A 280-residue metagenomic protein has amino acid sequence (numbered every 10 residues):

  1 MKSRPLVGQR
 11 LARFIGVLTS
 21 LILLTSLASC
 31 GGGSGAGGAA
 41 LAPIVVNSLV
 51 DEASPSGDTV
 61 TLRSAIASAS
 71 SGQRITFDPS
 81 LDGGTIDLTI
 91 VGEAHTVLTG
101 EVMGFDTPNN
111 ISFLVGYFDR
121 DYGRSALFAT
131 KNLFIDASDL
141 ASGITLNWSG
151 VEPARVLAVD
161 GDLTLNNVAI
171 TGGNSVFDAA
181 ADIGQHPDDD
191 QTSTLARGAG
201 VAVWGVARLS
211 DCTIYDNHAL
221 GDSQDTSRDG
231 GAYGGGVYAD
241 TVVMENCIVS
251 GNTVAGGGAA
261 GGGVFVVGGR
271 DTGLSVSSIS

Functional and structural regions predicted by a protein language model:
M1-L11: N-terminal secretory signal peptides that target proteins for export/translocation
I15-S26: Bacterial N-terminal signal peptides
C30-R197: N-terminal, post-signal-peptide segments of secreted/periplasmic proteins
G35-A39, S210, G234: Ser/Thr-rich, Pro/Gly/Ala-heavy low-complexity intrinsically disordered linkers and tails of secreted extracellular
M103, F113-G116, R124-A129, R155-D160 (+5 more regions): Glycine-rich beta-solenoid repeat tracts in large extracellular/virion proteins
A141-G143, T164-N174, V206-G221, T241-T253 (+1 more regions): Right-handed parallel beta-helix
S149-A154, N174-A181, H218-T226, T253-A260: Short glycine/acidic-rich loop motifs that flank beta-strands on beta-rich extracellular proteins
